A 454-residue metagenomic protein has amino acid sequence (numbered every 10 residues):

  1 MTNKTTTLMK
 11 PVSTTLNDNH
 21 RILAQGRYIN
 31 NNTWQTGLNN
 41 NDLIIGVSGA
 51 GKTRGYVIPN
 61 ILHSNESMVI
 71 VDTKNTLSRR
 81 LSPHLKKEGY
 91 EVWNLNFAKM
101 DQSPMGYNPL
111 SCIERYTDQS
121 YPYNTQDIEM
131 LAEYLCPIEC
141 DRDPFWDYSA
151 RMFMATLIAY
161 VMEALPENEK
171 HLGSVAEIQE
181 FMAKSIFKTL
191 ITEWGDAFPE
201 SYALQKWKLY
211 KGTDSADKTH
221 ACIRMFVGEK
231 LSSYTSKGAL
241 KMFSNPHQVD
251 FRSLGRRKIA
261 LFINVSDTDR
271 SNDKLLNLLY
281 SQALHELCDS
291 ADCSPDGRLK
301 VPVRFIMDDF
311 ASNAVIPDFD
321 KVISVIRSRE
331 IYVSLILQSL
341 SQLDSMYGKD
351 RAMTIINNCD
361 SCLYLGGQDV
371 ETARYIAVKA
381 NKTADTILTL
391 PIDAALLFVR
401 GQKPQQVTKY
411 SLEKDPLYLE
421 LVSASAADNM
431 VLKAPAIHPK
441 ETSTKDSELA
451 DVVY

Functional and structural regions predicted by a protein language model:
M1-H20: Charged, amphipathic alpha-helical linker segments immediately N-terminal to NTP-binding catalytic cores
N17-I29, T33-I331, R374, K382 (+2 more regions): P-loop NTPase motor domains
D72-K74, I336-L340, G367-Q368, G401: A short beta-strand-to-loop transition that corresponds to the Sensor-1 phosphate-sensing loop of AAA+ P-loop ATPases
L81, L343-I356: Short regulatory helix/loop adjacent to the ATP-binding pocket of P-loop NTPases
N94, L335-L337, I356: Catalytic or ion-translocation cores adjacent to nucleophile or general acid/base/metal-coordination motifs in diverse
I326-S345: Sensor-1/coupling segment of RecA-like P-loop NTPase cores
D350-Y375: Conserved P-loop NTPase catalytic core
E413-L417: A composition-biased, non-transmembrane "mature-region" signal
